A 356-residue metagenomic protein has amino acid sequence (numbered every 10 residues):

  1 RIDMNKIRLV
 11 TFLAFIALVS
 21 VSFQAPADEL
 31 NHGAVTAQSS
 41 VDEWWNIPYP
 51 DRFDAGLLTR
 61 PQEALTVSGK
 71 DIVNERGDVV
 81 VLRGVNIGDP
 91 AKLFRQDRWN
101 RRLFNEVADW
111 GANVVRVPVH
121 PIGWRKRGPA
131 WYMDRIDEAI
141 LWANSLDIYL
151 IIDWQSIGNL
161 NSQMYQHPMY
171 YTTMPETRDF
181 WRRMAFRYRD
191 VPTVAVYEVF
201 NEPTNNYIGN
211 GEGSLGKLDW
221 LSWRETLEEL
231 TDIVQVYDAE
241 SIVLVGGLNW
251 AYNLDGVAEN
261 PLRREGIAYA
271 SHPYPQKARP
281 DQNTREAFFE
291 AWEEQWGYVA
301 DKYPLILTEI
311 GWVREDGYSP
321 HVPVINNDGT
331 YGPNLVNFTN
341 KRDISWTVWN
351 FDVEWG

Functional and structural regions predicted by a protein language model:
I2-T11: Bacterial N-terminal signal peptides that target proteins for export
T11-S20: Bacterial N-terminal signal peptides
S20-E29: Bacterial Sec-dependent signal peptides at the C-terminal "C-region" and cleavage site
E29-V114: N-terminal carbohydrate-binding accessory modules
A64, Q96, P168-M169, P175-V196 (+1 more regions): Extracellular glycoside hydrolase catalytic/binding regions
R76, V80-L103, W124-R127, P168-M169 (+2 more regions): Acidic/histidine-rich helix-loop elements that form or flank divalent-metal/phosphate-binding sites at the catalytic
W99-N159, W223-D238, I325-R342: Aromatic-lined substrate-binding rim segments of carbohydrate-active enzymes
D343-G356: Aromatic/acidic polysaccharide-binding cleft in carbohydrate-active enzymes
